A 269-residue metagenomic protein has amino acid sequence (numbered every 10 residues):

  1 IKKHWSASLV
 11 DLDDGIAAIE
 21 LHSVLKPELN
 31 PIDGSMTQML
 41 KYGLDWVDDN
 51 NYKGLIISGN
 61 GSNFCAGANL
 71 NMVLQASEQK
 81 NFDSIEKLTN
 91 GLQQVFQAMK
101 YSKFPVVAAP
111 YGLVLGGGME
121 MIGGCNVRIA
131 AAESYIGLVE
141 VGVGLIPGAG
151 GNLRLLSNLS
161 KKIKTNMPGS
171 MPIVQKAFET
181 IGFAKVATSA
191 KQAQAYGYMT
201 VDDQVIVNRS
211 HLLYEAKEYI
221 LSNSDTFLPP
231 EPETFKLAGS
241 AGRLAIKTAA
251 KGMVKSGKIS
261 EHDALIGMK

Functional and structural regions predicted by a protein language model:
I1-G54, K162-T180, K185, S189 (+2 more regions): Intrinsically disordered, low-complexity segments enriched in small/flexible residues
D14-L21, S35-D83, N90-A109, A131-Y135: A structural preference for short, pocket-lining loop segments at secondary-structure junctions
L21-L25, S77, E140, G197: Short, histidine-centered active-site or binding-site loop motifs used for metal coordination, general acid-base
L29, E78-N81, I85, M167: Alpha-helix initiation/capping motif
P31, C65, G117: Residues that form or flank phosphate/diphosphate-binding pockets in enzymes that use nucleotide phosphates
I32, A68, C125: Single, functionally critical "micro-switch" positions that shape active/binding sites and transmembrane helices
I85-L88, Q93, Q97-P232: Conserved catalytic cores of soluble enzyme domains, especially glycine-rich substrate-binding beta-alpha loops
